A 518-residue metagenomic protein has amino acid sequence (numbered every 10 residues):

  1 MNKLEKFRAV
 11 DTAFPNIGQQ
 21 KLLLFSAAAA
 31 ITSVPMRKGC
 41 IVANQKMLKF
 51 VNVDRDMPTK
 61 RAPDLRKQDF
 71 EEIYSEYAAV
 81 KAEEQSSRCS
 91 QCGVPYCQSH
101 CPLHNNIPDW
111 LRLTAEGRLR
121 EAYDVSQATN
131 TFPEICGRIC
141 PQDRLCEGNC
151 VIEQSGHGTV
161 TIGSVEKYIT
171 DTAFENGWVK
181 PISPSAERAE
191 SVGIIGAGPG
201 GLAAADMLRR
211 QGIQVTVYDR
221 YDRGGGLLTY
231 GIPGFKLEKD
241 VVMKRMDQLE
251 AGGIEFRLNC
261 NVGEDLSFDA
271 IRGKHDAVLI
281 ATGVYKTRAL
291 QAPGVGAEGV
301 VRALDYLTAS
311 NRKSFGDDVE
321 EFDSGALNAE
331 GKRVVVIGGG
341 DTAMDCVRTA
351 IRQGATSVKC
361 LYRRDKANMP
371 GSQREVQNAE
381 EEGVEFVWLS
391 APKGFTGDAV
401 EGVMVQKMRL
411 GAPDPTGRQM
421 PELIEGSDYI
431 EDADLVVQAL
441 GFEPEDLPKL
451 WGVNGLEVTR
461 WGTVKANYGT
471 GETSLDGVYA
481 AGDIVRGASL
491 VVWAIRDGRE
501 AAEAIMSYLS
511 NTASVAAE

Functional and structural regions predicted by a protein language model:
N44-S75, H104-E116, S126-Q127, Q154-G163 (+9 more regions): Beta1-alpha1 glycine-rich phosphate/pyrophosphate-binding loop at the start of Rossmann-like nucleotide-binding domains
E76-Y96, L119-L145: Immediate flanking context of iron-sulfur cluster ligation sites
W110, I135-R138, D143-I195, Q211 (+4 more regions): FAD-binding core/adjacent interface of flavoenzyme oxidoreductases
N261-G273, G397-D428: Conserved beta-strand-loop-beta-strand element in the redox core of flavoprotein oxidoreductases
G296-G331, P413-A488: FAD-site-proximal beta/loop scaffold in flavoenzymes
E330-R364, Y429-L435, F442-E443, G462 (+1 more regions): Long hydrophobic segments that form regular secondary structure
C346, I484-L509: A conserved FAD-binding loop/helix module that cradles the flavin
